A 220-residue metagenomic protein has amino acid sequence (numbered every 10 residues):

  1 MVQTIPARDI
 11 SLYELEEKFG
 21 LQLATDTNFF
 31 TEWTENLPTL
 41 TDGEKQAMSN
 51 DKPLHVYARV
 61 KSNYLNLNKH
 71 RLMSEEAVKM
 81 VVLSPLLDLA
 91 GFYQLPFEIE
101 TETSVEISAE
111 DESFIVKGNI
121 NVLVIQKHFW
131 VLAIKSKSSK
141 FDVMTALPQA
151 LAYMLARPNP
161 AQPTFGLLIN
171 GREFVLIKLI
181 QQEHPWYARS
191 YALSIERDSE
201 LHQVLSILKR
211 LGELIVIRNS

Functional and structural regions predicted by a protein language model:
V2-P163, V175-S220: A short, conserved, highly charged catalytic patch centered on acidic carboxylates
